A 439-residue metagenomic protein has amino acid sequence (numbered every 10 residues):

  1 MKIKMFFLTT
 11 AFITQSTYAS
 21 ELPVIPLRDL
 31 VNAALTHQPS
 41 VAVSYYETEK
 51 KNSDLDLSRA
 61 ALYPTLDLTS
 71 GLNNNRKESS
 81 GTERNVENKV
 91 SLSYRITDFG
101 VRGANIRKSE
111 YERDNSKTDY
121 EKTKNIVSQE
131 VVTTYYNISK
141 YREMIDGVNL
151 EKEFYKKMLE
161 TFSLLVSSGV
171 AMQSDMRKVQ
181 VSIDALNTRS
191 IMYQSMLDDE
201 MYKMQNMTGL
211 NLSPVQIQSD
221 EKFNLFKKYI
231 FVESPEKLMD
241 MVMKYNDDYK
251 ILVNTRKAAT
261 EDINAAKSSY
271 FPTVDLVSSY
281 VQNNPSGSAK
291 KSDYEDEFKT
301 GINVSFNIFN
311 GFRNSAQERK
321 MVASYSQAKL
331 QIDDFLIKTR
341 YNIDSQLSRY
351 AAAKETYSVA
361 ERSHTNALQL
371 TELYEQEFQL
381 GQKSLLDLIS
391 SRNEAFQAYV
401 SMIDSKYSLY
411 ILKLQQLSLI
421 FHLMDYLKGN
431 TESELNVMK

Functional and structural regions predicted by a protein language model:
K4-I13: Sec-dependent N-terminal signal peptides
M5, I25, I126-M241, Q346-R349 (+3 more regions): Periplasmic alpha-helical coiled-coil/stalk elements that build and connect Gram-negative outer-membrane
Q15-E21: Sec/Tat signal peptide C-region and signal peptidase I cleavage site
E21, R28, S401-K439: Acidic, low-complexity, intrinsically disordered peripheral segments
R28-Q38, M176, L210-S279, Y426-K439: Amphipathic alpha-helical coiled-coil scaffold segments and their short linker/junction regions
A42, T65-N85, S93-K122, K250 (+4 more regions): Small/polar (Gly/Ser/Thr/Ala-rich) solvent-exposed segments that form structured loops/beta-strands/short helices used
V43-S58, T123, V127-V148, K157 (+5 more regions): Amphipathic alpha-helical coiled-coil segments
N85-E87, T133, K178, E297-K299: Transmembrane beta-barrel architecture of outer-membrane proteins
